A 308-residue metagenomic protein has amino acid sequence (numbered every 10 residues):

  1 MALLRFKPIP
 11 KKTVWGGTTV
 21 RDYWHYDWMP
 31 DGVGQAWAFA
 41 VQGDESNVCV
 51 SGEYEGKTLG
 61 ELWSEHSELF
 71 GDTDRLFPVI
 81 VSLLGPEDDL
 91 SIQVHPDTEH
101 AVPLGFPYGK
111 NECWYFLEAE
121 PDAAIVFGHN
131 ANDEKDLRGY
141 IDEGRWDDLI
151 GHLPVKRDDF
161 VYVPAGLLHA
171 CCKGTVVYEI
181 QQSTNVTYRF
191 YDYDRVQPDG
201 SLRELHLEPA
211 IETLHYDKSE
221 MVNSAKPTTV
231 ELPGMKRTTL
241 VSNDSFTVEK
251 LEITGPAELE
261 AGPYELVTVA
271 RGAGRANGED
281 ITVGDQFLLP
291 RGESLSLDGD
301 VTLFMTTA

Functional and structural regions predicted by a protein language model:
M1-N132, D194-E220, V248: Transition-metal
L76, L84-D89, T98, G109 (+4 more regions): Ligand-binding loop in jelly-roll beta-barrel domains
V81-L83, L90, E112-Y115, H152-L153 (+3 more regions): His/acidic/aromatic-lined binding-pocket segments of jelly-roll/cupin-type domains and related regulatory beta-sandwich
G139-D147, A270-R275: Short, structured beta-strand/loop micro-motifs enriched in basic residues and often containing a Trp
I141-Y188: Loop-centered beta-sheet repeat module
L149-Y162, V176, R275-L295: Short acidic-glycine-tyrosine-enriched beta hairpin
Y188-P256, A261: C-terminal amphipathic alpha-helical segment
E249-G292: A conserved acidic, glycine/proline-rich C-terminal tail/linker
